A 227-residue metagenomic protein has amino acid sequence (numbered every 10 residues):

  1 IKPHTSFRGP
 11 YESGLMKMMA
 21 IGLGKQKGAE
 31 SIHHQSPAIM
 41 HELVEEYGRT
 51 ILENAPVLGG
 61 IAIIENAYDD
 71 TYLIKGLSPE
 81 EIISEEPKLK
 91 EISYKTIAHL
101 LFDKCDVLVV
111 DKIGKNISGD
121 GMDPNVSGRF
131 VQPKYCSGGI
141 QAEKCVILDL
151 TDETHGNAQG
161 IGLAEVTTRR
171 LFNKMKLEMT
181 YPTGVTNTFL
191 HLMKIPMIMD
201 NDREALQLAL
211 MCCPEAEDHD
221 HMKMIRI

Functional and structural regions predicted by a protein language model:
K2-G114: Conserved, well-structured core segments that form the ligand-binding/active-site neighborhood of functional domains
S118: Hard-cation-handling environments
P124, G128-R129, K134-I227: C-terminal non-catalytic interaction/assembly regions of soluble proteins
